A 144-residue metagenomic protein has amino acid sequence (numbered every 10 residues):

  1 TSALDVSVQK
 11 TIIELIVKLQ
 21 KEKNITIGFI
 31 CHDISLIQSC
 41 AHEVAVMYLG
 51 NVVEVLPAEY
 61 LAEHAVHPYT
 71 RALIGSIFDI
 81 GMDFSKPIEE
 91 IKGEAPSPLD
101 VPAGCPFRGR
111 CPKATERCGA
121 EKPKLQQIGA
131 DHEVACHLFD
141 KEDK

Functional and structural regions predicted by a protein language model:
A3-K86: P-loop NTP-binding/switch modules centered on Walker-like glycine-rich loops
L56-K144: Charged, flexible cofactor/metal-binding loops and thiol motifs
